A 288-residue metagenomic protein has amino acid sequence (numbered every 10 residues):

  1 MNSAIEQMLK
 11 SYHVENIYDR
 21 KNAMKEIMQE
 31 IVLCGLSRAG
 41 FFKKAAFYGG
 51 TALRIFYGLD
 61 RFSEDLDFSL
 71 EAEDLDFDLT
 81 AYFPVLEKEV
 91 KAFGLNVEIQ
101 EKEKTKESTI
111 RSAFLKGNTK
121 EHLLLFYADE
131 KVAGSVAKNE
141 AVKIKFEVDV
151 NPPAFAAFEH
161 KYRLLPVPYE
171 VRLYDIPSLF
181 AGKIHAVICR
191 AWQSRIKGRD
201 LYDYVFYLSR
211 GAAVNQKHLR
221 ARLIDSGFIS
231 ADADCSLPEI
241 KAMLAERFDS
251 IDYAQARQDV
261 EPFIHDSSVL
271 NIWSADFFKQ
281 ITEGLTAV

Functional and structural regions predicted by a protein language model:
M1-A45, F56, E71-V288: Structured mid-to-C-terminal alpha-helical surface segments
Y48-T51: Glycine-rich beta-strand-to-loop/alpha-helix junction loops that act as flexible
R54-S63: Short glycine-biased active-site loop of nucleotidyltransferases that positions the nucleotide triphosphate and helps
